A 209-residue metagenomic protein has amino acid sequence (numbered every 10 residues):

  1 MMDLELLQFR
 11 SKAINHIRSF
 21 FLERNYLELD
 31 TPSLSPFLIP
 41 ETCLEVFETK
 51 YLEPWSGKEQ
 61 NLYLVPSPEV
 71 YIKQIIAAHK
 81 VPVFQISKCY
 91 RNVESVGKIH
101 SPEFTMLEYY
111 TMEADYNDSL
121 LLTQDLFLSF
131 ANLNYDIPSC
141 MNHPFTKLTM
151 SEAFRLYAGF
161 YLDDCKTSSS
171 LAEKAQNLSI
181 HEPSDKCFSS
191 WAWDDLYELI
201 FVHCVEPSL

Functional and structural regions predicted by a protein language model:
M1-D118, L128, A175-Q176, E182-P183 (+3 more regions): Class II aminoacyl-tRNA synthetase-like tRNA-binding/catalytic domains
D118-S119, Y135: Short, solvent-exposed secondary-structure capping/transition elements
Q124-L126: Short amphipathic alpha-helices in soluble, non-transmembrane regions that often serve as interface/regulatory elements
S129-L209: Metal-assisted phosphate- and nucleotidyl-transfer catalytic regions
